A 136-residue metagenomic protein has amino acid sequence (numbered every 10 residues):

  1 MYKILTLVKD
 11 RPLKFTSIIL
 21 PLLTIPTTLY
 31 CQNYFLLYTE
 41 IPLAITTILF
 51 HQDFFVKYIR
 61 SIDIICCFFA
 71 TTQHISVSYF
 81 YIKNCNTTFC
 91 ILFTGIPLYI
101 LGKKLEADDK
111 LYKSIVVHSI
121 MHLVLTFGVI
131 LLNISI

Functional and structural regions predicted by a protein language model:
M1-I136: Multi-pass alpha-helical transmembrane bundles in non-GPCR membrane proteins that perform intramembrane catalysis
